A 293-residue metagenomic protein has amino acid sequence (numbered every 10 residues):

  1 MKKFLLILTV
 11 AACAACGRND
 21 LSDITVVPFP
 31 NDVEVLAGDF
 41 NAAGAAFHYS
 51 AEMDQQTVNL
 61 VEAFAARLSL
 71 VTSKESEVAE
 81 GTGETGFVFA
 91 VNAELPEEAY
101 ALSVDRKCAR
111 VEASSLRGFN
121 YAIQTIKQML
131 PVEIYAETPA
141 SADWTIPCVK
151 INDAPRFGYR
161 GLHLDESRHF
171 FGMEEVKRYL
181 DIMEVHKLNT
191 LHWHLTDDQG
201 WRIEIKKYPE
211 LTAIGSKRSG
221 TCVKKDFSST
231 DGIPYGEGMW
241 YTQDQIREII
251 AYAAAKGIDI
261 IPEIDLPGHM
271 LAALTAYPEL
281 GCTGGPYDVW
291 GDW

Functional and structural regions predicted by a protein language model:
M1-F4, I260: Positively charged n-region of N-terminal signal peptides that target proteins for export
K3-C13: Sec-dependent N-terminal signal peptides
L5, G17-R18, E263: Intrinsically disordered, low-complexity peptide-like regions
A12-C16, W240: Intrinsic disorder/low-complexity segments
C16-R160: Acidic, contiguous N-terminal accessory segments
L95-W293: Feature activates predominantly on carbohydrate-active enzymes
